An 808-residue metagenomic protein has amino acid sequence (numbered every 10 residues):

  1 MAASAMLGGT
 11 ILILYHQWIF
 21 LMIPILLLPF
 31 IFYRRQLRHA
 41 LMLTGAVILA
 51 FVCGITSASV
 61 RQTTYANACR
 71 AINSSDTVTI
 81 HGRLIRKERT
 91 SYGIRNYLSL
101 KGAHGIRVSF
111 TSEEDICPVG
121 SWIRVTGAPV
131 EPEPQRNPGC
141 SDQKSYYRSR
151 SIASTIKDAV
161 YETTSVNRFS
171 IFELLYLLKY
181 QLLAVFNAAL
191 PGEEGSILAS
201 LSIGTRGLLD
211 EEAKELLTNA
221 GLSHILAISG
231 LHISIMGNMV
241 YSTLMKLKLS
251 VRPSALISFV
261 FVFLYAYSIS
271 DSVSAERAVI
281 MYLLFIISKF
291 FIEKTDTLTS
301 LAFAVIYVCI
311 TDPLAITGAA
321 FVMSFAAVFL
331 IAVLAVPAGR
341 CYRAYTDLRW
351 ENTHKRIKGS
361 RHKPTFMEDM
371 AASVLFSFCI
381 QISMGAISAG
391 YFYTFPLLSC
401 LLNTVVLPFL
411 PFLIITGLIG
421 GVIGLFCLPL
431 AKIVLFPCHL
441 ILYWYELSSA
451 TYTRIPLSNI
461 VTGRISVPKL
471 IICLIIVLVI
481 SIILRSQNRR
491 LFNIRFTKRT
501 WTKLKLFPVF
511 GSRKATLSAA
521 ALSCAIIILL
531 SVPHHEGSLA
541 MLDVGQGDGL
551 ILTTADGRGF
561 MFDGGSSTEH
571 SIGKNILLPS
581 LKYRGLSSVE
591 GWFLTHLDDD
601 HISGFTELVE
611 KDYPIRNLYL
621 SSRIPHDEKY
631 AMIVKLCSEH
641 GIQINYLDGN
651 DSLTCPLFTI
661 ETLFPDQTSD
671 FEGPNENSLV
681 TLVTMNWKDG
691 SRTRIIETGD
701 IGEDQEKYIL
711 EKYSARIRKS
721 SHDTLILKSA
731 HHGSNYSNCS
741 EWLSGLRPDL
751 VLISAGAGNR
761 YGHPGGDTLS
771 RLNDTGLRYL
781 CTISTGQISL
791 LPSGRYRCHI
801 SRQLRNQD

Functional and structural regions predicted by a protein language model:
M1-A68, R277, R489-R495, R499: N-terminal leader/targeting segments
M1-Y33, K432-R489: Membrane-embedded alpha-helical segments of integral membrane proteins
A5, L37-G45, E212-S399, T462-H534 (+4 more regions): Hydrophobic alpha-helical transmembrane segments in multi-pass membrane proteins
F51-H224, K574-P579, S588, P625 (+4 more regions): Membrane-interface helix/helix-cap signal primarily in integral membrane proteins
S149-M281, I286, A540-L542, G591 (+3 more regions): Aromatic-rich juxtamembrane segments at the membrane interface
L314-T317, A450-I482, S486-S588, S638-D723 (+1 more regions): Core dinuclear metal-dependent hydrolase active-site scaffold
V589-D600, R623, L727-H731: Metallo-beta-lactamase
N617, E706-G786: Cap/insert and terminal regions of metallo-dependent hydrolase folds
